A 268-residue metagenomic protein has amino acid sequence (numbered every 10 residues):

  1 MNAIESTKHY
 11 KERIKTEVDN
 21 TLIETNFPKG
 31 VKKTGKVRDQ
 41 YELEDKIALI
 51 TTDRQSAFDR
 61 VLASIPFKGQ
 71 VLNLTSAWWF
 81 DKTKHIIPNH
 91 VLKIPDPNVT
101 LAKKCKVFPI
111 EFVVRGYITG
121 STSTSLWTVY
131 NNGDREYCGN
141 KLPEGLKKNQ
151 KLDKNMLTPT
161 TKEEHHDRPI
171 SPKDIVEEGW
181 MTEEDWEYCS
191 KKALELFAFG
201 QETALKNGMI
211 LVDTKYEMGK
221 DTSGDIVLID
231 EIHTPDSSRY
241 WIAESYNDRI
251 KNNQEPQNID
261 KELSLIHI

Functional and structural regions predicted by a protein language model:
N2-Y10: Metal- and O2-centered redox machinery and metal/ROS homeostasis
H9, I14-T160: Active-site loop/lid in soluble adenylation, ligation, and acyl-transfer enzymes
D39, K215-E217: Short, surface-exposed charged micro-motifs
V107-P109, N207-L211, T222-I226: Coil-to-beta-strand transition motifs
K151-E183: A short mid-domain helix/strand-loop element embedded in enzyme catalytic domains that forms or borders the active-site
M181-V212: A long amphipathic alpha-helix within ATP-dependent nucleotide-binding catalytic cores
E217-N258: Catalytic activation segment of kinase domains across protein kinase-like and atypical kinase folds
I266-I268: Conserved small/polar residues in nucleotide/adenosyl-binding loops
